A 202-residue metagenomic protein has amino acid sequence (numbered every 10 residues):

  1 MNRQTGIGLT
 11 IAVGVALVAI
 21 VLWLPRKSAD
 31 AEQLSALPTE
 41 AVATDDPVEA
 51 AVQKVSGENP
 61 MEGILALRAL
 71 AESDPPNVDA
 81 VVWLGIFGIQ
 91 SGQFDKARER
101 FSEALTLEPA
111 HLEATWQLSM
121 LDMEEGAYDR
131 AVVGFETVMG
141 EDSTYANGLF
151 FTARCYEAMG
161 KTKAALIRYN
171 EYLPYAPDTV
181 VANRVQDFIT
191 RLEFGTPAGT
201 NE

Functional and structural regions predicted by a protein language model:
M1-E49, S56-E62: Long, contiguous interaction/recruitment modules in multidomain scaffold/adaptor proteins
G8-T10, A16-V18, S28-L34, T162 (+1 more regions): Terminal, low-structured helical/coil segments at or just beyond the last alpha-helical repeat
T39-D79, W83-Q93: Alpha-helical segment of the N-proximal tetratricopeptide repeat
D45, D79, E113, R130 (+2 more regions): Start-of-helix register in tetratricopeptide repeats
V52-S56, V78-E141: Alpha-helical adaptor scaffolds
W83, Q117, F151, R184-F188: Canonical tetratricopeptide repeat
